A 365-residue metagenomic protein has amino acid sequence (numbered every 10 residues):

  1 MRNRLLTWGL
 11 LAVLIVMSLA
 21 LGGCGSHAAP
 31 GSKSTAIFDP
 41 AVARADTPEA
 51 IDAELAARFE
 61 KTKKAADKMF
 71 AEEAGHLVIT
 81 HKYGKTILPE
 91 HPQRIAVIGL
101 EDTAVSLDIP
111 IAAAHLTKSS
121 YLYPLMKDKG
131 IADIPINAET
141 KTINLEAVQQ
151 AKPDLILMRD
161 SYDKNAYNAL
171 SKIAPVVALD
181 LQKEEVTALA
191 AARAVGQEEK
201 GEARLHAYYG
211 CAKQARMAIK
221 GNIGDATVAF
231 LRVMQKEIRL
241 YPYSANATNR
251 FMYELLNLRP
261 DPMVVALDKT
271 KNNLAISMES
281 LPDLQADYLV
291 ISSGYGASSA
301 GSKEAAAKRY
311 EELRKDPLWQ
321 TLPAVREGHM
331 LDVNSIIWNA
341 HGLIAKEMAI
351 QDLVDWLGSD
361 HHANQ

Functional and structural regions predicted by a protein language model:
L19-G23: C-terminal motif of bacterial Sec signal peptides marking the signal peptidase cleavage site
G25-H27: Bacterial signal peptide processing site
R94, D287-Q365: Structured C-terminal subdomain patch of bacterial secreted/periplasmic proteins
R94-A147: A short, structured surface patch at a secondary-structure boundary
R94-L107, R204-M263: Basic- and aromatic-lined ligand-binding clefts that recognize polyanionic substrates
S120-L122, L181-A190, D225-M252, D268 (+2 more regions): Extracytoplasmic ligand-binding site segments that recognize negatively charged/polar headgroups
Q150-M158, P175, Q285-L289: Proline-aspartate-enriched helix->loop->beta-strand connector
A166-E237, H329, I336, A340-Q365: Extracytoplasmic substrate-binding proteins
